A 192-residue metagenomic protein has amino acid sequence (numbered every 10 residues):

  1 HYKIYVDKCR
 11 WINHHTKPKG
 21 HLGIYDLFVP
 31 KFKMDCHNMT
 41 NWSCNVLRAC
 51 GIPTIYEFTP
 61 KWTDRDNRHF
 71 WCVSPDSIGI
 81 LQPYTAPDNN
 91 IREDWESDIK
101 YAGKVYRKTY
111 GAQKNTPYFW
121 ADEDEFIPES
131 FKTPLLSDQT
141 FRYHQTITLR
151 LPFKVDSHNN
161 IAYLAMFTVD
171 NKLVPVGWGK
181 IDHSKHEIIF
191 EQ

Functional and structural regions predicted by a protein language model:
H1-Y5, T16-D26, K31-F32, H37-D124: Hydrophobic/aromatic-rich core segments of domains that either
K8, L81-Q192: Alpha-helical and coiled-coil interaction segments, frequently adjacent to or embedded within charge-biased
